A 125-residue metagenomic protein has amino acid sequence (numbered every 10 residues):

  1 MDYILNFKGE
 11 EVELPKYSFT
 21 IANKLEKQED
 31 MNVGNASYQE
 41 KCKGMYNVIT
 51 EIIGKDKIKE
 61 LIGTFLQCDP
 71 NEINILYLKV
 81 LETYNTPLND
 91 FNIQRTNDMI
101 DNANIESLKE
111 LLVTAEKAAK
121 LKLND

Functional and structural regions predicted by a protein language model:
M1-V48, D125: Short N-terminal mixed-charge amphipathic segments
E10, P15, K24, A36 (+7 more regions): Compositionally biased, intrinsically disordered low-complexity segments
P15-F19, K24-M31, L61, F65 (+3 more regions): Generic alpha-helix signal with a bias toward terminal, lower-confidence helices and secondary-structure junctions
C42-N74: Short hydrophobic interaction/assembly module
I62-D125: C-terminal charged interaction modules
